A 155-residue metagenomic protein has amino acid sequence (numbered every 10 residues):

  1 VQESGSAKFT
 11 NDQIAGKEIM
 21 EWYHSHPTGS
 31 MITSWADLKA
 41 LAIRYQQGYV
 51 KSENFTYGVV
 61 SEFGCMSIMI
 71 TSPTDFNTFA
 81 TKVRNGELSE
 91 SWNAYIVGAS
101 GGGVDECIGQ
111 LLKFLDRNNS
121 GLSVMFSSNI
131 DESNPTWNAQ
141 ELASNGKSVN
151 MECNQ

Functional and structural regions predicted by a protein language model:
V1-K8: Functional beta-strand-loop-alpha-helix junction segments that form "active/interaction loops" within catalytic
K8-E21, S25-Q155: Active-site-proximal loop/helix of nucleotide/amide-processing enzymes and allied scaffolds
